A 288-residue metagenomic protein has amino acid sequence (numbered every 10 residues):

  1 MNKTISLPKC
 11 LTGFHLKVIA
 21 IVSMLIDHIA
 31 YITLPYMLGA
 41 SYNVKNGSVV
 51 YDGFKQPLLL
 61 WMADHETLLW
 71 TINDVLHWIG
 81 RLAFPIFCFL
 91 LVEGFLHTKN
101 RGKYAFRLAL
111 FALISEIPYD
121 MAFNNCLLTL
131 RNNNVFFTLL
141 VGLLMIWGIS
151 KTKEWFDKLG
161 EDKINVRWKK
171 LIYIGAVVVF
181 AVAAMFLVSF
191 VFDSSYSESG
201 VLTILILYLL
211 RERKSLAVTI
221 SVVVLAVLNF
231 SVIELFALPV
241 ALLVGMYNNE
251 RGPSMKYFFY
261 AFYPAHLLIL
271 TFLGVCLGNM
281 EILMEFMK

Functional and structural regions predicted by a protein language model:
M1-K288: Alpha-helical transmembrane segments and their immediate juxtamembrane cytosolic regions
